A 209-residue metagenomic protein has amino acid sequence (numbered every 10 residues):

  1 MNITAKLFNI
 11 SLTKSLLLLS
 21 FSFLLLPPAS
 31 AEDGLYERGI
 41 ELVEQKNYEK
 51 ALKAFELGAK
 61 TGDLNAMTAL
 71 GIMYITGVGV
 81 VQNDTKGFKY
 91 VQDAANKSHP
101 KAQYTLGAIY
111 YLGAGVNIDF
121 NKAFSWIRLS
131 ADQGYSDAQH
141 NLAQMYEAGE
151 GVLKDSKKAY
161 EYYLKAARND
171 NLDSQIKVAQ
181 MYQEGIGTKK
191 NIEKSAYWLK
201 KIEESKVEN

Functional and structural regions predicted by a protein language model:
M1-I10: N-terminal secretory signal peptides that target proteins for export/translocation
K14-L24: Bacterial N-terminal signal peptides
P27-A54, K60, N65, E204: N-terminal leader/linker segments that initiate helical-solenoid repeat arrays
E32, L64-A66, P100-A102, S136-A138 (+1 more regions): Helix-start (N-cap) detector for alpha-helical repeat units in TPR-like alpha-solenoids, especially tetratricopeptide
L35-L42, A54, G58, A69-T76 (+3 more regions): Hydrophobic face of amphipathic alpha-helices that form TPR/SEL1-like repeat modules and related alpha-solenoid
N47, K60-D63, T76-V78, N83 (+10 more regions): Short helix-capping/linker turns of helical repeat alpha-solenoids
